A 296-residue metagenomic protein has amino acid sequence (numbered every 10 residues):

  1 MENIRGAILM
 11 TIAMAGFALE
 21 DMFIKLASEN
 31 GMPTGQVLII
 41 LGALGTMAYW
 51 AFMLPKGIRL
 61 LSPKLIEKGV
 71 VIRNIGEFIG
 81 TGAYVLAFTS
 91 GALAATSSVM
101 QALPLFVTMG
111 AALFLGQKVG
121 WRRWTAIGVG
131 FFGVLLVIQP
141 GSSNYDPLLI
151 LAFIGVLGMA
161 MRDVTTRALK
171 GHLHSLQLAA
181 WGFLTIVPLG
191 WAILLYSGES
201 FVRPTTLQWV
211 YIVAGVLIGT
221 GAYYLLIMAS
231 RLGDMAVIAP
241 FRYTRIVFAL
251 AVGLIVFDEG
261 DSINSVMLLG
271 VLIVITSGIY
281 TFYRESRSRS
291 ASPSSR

Functional and structural regions predicted by a protein language model:
M1-A15, L44-I72, W121, G171-L173 (+3 more regions): Membrane-interface interhelical linkers
M1-Q36, G141-A168, S294-R296: Glycine-/small-residue-enriched transmembrane alpha-helix faces in small-molecule transporters and effluxers
E2-R5, G31-P33, S62-I66, Q139-G158 (+2 more regions): Juxtamembrane helix-entry segments on the extracytoplasmic side of multipass membrane proteins
A15-L19, F23, V71-T89, F153-T165 (+3 more regions): Hydrophobic alpha-helical transmembrane segments of multi-pass membrane transport proteins, especially secondary
A27, V37, A87, L93 (+8 more regions): Hydrophobic/aromatic residues within transmembrane alpha-helices of multi-pass small-molecule transporters
T96-A102, L169-T185, Y223-L254, Y283: Helix-helix packing/entry segments at the starts of transmembrane helices
S97-M100, G116-L136, S142-L151, T206 (+1 more regions): Loop-to-transmembrane alpha-helix entry segments
Y243-R296: C-terminal-most transmembrane helix of multi-pass membrane proteins
